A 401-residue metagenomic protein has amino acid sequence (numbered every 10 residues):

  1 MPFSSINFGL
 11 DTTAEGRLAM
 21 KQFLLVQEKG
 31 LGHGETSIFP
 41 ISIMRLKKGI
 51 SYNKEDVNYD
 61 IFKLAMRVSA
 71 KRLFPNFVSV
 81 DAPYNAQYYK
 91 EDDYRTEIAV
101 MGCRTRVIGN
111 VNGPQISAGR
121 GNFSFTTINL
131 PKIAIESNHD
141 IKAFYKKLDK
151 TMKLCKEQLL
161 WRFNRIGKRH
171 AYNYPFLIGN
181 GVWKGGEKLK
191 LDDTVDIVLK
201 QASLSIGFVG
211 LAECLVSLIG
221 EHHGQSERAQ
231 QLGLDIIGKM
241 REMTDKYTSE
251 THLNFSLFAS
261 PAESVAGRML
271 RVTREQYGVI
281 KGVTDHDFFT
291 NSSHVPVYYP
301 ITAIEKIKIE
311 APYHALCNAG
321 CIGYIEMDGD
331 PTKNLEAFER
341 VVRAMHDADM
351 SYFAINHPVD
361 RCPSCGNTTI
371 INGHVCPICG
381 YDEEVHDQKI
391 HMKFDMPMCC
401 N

Functional and structural regions predicted by a protein language model:
M1-K200, E221-H222, S226-C400: Conserved catalytic cores of very large enzyme subunits
L204-S217, G238: Contiguous, well-ordered alpha-helical segments that form the cores/surfaces of helical PPI scaffolds
